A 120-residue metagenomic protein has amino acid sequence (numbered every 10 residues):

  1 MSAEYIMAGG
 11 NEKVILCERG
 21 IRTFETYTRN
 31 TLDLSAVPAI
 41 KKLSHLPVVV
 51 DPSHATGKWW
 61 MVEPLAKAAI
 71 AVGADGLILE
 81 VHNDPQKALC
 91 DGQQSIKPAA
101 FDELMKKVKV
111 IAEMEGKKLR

Functional and structural regions predicted by a protein language model:
M1-V81: Catalytic alpha/beta core domains of metabolic enzymes, predominantly
M7, V48, A68, K109-I111 (+1 more regions): Catalytic-site microenvironment of enzymes that process N-acetyl-hexosamine-containing cell-wall polysaccharides
N83-K117: C-terminal helical cap(s) of enzyme catalytic domains, especially alpha/beta-barrels
